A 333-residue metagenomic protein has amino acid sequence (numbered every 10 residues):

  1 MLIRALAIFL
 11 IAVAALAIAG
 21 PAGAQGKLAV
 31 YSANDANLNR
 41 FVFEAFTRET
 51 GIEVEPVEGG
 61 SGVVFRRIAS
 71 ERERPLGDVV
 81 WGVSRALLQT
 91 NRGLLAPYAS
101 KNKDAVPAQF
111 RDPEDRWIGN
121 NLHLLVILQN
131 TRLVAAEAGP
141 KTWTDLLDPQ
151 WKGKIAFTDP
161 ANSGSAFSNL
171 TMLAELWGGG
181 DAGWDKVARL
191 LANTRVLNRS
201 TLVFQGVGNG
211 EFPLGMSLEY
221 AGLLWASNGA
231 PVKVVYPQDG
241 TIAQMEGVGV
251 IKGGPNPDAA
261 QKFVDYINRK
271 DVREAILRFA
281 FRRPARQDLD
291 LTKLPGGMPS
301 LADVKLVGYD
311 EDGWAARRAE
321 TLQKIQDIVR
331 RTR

Functional and structural regions predicted by a protein language model:
Q25, A29, A33-R40, G59-V63 (+2 more regions): Extracytoplasmic ligand-binding site segments that recognize negatively charged/polar headgroups
F41-P56: Short alpha-helix C-terminal cap/hinge motif
A86-N91, P213-P231, A280: A ligand-binding cleft/hinge motif common to bilobed small-molecule-binding domains
L95-D104, R116-I118, T144-L147, L214 (+3 more regions): Short beta-strand->loop
Q109, K186-L190, R195-L197, N228-G254 (+1 more regions): Periplasmic-binding protein-like
V126-L133, A174, Q244-N256, A275-R278: A bilobed periplasmic-binding-protein/Venus flytrap-type ligand-binding module shared by bacterial periplasmic
G180-A182, P284-R333: An extracytoplasmic/periplasmic, membrane-proximal ligand-sensing/linker region
I251-Y309: Mature extracytoplasmic/periplasmic domains
